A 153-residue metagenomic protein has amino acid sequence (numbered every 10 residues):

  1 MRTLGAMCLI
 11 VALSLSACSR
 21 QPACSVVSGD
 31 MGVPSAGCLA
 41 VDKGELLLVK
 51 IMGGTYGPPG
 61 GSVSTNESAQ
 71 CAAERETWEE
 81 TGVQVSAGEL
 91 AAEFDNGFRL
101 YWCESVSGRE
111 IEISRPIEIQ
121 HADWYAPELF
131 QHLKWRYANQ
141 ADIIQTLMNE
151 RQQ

Functional and structural regions predicted by a protein language model:
M1-L4: Positively charged n-region of N-terminal signal peptides that target proteins for export
A6-S16: Bacterial N-terminal signal peptides
C18-G37: Acidic, metal-coordinating catalytic segment for phosphate/diphosphate chemistry, firing primarily on the Nudix
M31-V33, V41, D95-N96, I117: A generic fold-level signal
P34-A36, G44, Q120: Change "...and in nucleic-acid phosphodiester-cleaving endonucleases..." to "...and in nucleic-acid processing enzymes
A40-K43, C103-S105: Active-site beta-strand termini and strand-to-loop segments that position acidic
V41-E79: Conserved Nudix-box catalytic region and its N-terminal flanking loop in Nudix hydrolases and closely related
V63-E89, E93-T146, R151-Q152: Unchanged
